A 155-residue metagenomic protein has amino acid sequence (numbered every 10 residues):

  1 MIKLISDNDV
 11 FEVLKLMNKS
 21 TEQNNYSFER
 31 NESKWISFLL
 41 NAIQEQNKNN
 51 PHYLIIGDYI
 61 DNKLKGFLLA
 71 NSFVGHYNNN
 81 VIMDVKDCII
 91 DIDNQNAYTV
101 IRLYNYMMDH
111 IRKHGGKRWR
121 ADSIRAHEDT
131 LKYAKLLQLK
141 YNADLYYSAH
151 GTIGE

Functional and structural regions predicted by a protein language model:
M1-K15: A short beta-loop-alpha structural element at the N-terminal edge of CoA-dependent acyl/N-acetyltransferase catalytic
T21-A42: Conserved GNAT-fold acetyl-CoA-binding loop/helix
N41-G57: A short helix-loop-beta-strand connector motif used in the catalytic cores of GNAT acetyltransferases and, in some
G57, K63-S72: Conserved beta-strand in the GNAT
V85-A97: A short, internal acetyl-CoA/4′-phosphopantetheine-binding micro-motif in the GNAT/acyltransferase core
R102-R118: Conserved acyl-CoA
W119-K132: Conserved beta-strand-loop-alpha-helix junction that forms the acyl-donor binding cleft
D122-I124, Q138-G154: Conserved catalytic-core motifs of GNAT/GCN5-like acyltransferases
